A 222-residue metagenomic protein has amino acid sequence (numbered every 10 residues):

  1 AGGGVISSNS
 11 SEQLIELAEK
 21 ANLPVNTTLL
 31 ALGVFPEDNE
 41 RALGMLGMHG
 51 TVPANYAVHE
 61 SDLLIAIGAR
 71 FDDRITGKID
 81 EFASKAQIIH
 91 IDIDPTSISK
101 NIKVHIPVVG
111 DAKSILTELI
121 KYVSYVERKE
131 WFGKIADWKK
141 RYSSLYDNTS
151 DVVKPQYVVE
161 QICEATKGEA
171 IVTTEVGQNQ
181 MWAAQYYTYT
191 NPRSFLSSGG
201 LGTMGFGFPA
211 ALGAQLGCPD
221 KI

Functional and structural regions predicted by a protein language model:
G3-I6, A31-L32, A69-D72, G177-N179: Short glycine-rich anion-binding loops that position phosphate/pyrophosphate groups of nucleotides and phosphorylated
I6-N22: Glycine-rich phosphate/diphosphate-binding loop of Rossmann-like nucleotide-binding domains
S7-S10, D72-G77, M181, G205-F208: Short glycine/serine/threonine-rich phosphate/pyrophosphate-binding segments that cradle anionic phosphate groups
L14, A136-C218: Active-site diphosphate/adenylate-binding microenvironment
N26-E40, T188, D220: Conserved catalytic cysteine-centered active-site region of acyl-thioester-dependent Claisen-condensing enzymes
A31-K134: Glycine-rich, acidic loop regions that bind phosphate or pyrophosphate groups
